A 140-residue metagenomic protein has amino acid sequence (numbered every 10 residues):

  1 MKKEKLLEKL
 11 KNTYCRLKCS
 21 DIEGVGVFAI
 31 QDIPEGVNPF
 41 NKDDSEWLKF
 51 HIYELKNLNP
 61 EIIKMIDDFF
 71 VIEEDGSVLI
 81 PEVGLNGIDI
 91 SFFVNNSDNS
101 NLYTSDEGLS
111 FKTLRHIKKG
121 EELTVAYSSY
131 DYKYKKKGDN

Functional and structural regions predicted by a protein language model:
M1-N140: Conserved catalytic SET/PR domain of SAM-dependent protein methyltransferases, capturing the structural core that binds
